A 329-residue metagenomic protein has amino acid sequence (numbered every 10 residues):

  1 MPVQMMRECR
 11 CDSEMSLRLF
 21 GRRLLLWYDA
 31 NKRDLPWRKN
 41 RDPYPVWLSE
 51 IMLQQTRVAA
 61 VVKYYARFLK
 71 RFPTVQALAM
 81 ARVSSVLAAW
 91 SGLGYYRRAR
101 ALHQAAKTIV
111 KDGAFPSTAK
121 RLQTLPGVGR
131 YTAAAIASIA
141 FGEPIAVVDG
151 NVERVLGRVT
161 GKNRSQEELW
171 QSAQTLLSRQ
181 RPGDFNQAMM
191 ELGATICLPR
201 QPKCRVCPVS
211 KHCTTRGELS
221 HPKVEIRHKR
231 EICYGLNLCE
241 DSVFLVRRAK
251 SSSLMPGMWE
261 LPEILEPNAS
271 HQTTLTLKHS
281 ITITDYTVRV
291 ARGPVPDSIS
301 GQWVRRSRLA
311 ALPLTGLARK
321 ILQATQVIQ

Functional and structural regions predicted by a protein language model:
M1-D34, K39, E191-Q329: Intrinsically disordered, low-complexity, charged terminal extensions of DNA damage-control enzymes
R22-R205, V209-T214, E218: Catalytic cores of DNA base-excision repair glycosylases
